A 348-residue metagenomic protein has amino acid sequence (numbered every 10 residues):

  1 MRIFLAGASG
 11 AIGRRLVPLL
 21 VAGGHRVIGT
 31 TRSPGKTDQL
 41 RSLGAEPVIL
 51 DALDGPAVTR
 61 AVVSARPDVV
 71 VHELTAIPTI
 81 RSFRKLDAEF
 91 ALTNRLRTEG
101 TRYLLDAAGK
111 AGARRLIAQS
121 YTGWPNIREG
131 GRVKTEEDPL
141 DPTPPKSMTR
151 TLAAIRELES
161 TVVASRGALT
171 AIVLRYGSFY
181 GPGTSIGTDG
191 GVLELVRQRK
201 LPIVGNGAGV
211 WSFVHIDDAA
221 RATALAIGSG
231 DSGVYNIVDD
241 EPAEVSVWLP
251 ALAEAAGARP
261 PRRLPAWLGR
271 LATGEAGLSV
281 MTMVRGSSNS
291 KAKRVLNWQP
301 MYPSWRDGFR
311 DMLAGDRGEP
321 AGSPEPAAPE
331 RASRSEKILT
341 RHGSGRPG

Functional and structural regions predicted by a protein language model:
I3-H25: N-terminal Rossmann NAD(P)H-binding glycine-rich loop of SDR-like oxidoreductase domains
R32-R41, A45-E99, Y103: NAD(P)H-binding glycine-rich loop region in Rossmannoid oxidoreductase-like domains and their noncatalytic homologs
E46, L50, R259, L278-G348: C-terminal amphipathic/interface module of NAD(P)-dependent oxidoreductases and related NAD-binding regulators
R81, K85-T149: Conserved Rossmann-fold NAD(P)-dependent oxidoreductase catalytic core, especially the SDR/UDP-sugar
R115, Q119-Y121, E157-P182: Conserved beta-loop-beta element that borders a ligand/cofactor-binding pocket
E129-G130, R156, G167-A168, Y180-G191 (+1 more regions): Glycine/proline-rich active-site loop of Rossmann-fold NAD(P)-dependent oxidoreductases
V163, V192-P202, A208-A243: Alpha-helical substrate-binding/gating segment
A220-A276, D316-P347: Mid/C-terminal beta-alpha module of Rossmann-like enzyme folds, strongest in SDR-family dehydrogenases/epimerases
